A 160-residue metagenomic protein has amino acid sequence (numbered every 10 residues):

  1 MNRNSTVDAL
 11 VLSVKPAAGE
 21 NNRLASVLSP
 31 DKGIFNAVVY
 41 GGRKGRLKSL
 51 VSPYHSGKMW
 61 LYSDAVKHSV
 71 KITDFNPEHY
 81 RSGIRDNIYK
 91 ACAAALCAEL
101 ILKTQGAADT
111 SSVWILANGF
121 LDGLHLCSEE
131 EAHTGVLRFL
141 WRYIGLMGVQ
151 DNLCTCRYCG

Functional and structural regions predicted by a protein language model:
M1-L24, L28-G160: Non-catalytic alpha-helical scaffolds and adjoining flexible linkers that form interface surfaces for assembly
